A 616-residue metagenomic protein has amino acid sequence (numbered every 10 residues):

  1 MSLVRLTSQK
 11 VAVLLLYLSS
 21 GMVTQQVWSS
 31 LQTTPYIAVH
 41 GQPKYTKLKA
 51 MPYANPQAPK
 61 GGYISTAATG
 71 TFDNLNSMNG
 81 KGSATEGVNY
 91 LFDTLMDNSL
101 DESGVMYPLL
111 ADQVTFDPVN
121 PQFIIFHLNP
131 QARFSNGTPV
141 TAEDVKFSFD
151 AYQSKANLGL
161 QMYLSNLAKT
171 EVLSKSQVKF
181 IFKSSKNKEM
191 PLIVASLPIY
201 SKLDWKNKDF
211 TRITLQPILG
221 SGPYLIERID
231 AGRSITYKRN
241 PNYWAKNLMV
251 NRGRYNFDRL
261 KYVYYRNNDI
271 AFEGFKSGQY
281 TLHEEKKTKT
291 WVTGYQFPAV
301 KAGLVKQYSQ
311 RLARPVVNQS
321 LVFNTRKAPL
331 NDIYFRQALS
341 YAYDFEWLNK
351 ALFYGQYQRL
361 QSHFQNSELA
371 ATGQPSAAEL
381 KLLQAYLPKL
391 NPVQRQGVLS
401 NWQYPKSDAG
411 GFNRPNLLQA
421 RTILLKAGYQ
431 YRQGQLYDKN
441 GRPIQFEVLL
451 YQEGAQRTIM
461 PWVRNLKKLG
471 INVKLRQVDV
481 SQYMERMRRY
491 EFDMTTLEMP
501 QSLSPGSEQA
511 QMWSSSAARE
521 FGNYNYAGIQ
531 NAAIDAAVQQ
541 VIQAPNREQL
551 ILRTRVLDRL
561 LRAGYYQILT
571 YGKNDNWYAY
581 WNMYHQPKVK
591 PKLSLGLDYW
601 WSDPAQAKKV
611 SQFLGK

Functional and structural regions predicted by a protein language model:
S30-V119, D150, P217-L219: N-terminal lobe/hinge region of extracytoplasmic solute-binding protein
P43, T71, N89-E102, V194-R254 (+5 more regions): Gly/Pro-rich hinge or "lid" segments in bacterial periplasmic/extracellular proteins
A58-P59, G80-T85, Q113-L158, L173 (+4 more regions): Aromatic- and charge-enriched surface segment that lines or borders ligand/interaction sites
A68, D230-I235, R239, S340-Y404 (+3 more regions): Detector for C-terminal structural segments
L110-D112, D117-V119, S135, V140 (+6 more regions): Aromatic-rich, solvent-exposed beta-strand/loop patch
H127, M162-W205, S221-D230, Q374-K389: Surface-exposed binding/hinge segments that line and control ligand-binding clefts or catalytic entry sites
N129, R212, A245-Q296, Y341 (+3 more regions): Ligand-site clamp/hinge motif
K169-V172, E227-K238, V263-K327, Y334-A338 (+2 more regions): Extracellular/periplasmic solute-recognition and catalytic clefts
